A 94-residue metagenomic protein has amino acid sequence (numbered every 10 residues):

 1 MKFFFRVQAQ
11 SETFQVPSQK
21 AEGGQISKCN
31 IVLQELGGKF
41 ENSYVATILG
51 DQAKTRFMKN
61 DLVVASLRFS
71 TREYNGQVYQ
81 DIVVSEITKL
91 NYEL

Functional and structural regions predicted by a protein language model:
M1-L94: Single-stranded nucleic acid-binding surfaces, predominantly the OB-fold ssDNA-binding core
